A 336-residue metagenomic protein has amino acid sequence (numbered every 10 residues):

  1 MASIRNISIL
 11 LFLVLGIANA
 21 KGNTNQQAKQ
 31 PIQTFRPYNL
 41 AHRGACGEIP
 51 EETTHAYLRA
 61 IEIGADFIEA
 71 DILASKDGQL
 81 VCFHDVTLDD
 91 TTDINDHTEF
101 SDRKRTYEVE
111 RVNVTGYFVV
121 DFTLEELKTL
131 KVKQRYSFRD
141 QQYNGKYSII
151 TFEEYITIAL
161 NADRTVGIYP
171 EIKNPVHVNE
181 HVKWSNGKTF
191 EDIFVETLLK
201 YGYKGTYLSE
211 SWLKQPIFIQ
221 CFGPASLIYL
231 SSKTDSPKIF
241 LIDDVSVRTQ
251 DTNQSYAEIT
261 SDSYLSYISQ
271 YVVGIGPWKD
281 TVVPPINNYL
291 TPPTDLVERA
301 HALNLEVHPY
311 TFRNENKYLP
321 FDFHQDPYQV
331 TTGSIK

Functional and structural regions predicted by a protein language model:
A2-K336: Phosphate-group recognition and catalysis centered on beta-loop-alpha active-site segments
